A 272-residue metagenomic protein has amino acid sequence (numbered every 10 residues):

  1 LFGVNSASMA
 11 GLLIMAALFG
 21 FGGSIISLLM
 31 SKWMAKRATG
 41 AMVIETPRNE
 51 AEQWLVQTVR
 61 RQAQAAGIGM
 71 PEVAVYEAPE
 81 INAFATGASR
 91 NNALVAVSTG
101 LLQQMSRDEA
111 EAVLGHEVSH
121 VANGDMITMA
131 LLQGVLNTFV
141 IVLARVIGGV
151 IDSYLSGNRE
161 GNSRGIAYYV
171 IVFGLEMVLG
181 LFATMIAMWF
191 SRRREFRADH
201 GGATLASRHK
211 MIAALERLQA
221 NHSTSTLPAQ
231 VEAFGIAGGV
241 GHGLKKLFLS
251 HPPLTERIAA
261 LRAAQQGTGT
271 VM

Functional and structural regions predicted by a protein language model:
L1-F84, Q133, T138-F196, N221-S225 (+1 more regions): Hydrophobic or amphipathic, alpha-helical segments that drive membrane association/targeting
K32, V59, V97, A112-H120 (+2 more regions): Active-site recognition of the HExxH zinc-binding catalytic motif
I44-P47, T99-A112: Short pre-active-site segment immediately N-terminal to the catalytic Zn-binding motif
G69-P71, P79, N91-A93, Q230-E232: Envelope-exposed proteins and targeting segments
E72, T128-L132, R208-L218: Acidic/histidine metal-binding catalytic segments
T86-S89: Juxtacatalytic substrate-recognition/specificity segment
V118-N137: Catalytic Zn2+-binding segment of zinc metalloproteases
R197-R217, T226-M272: C-terminal capping/extension segments of zinc metalloprotease domains
